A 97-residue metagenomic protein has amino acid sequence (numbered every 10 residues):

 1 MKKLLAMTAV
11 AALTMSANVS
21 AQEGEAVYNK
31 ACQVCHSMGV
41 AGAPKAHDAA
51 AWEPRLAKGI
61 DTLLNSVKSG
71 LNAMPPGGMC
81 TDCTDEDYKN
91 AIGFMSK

Functional and structural regions predicted by a protein language model:
L5-M15: Sec-dependent N-terminal signal peptides
M15-A21: Sec/Tat signal peptide C-region and signal peptidase I cleavage site
E25-N29: Short sequence/structural segments immediately N-terminal
A31-M38, A91: The canonical Cys-X-X-Cys-His
H36-N65: Gly/Gly-Pro-rich "capping" loops immediately C-terminal to redox-active cysteine motifs in periplasmic/lumenal
K45, L64-M95: Axial heme c-ligation environment in periplasmic c-type cytochrome domains
